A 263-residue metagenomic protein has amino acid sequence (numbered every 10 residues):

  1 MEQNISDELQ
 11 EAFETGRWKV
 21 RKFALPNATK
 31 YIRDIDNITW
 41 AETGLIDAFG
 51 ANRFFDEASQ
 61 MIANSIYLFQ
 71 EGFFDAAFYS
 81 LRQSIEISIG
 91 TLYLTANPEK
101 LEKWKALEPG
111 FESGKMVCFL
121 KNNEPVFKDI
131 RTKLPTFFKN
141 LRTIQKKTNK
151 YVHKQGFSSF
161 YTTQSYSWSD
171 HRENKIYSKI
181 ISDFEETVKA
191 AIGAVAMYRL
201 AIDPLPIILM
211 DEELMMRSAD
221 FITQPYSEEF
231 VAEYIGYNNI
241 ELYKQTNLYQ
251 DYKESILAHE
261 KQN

Functional and structural regions predicted by a protein language model:
M1-F74, Y79, T91, L101-N263: A cross-kingdom marker of C-terminal helix-rich interaction/assembly modules
